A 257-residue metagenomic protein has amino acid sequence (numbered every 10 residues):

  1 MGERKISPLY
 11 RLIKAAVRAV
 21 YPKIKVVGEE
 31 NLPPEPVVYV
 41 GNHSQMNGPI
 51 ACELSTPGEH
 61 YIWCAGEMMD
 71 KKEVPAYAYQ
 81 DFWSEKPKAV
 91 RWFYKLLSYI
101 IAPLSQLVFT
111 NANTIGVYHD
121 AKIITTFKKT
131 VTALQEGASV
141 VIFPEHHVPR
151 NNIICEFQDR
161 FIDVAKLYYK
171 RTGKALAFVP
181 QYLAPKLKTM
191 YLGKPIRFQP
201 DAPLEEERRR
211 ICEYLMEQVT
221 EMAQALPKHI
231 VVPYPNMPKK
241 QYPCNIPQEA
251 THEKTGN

Functional and structural regions predicted by a protein language model:
M1-Y21, E249-G256: N-terminal membrane-anchoring alpha-helices
S7, I13-Q45, L54: Helix-to-loop junction immediately C-terminal to a conserved catalytic motif
P8-Y10, A15-V20, E29-N31, S105-E145 (+1 more regions): Extended amphipathic secondary-structure runs
P22, G58-H60, A138, L176: A structural micro-motif
I24-V26, T114, M190: Generic structural signal for residues in well-ordered beta-strands
P33-E35, T56-G58, E136, P185-K188: Short glycine/proline-enriched coil/turn segments at helix->beta-strand junctions
P34-H119: Catalytic core of membrane glycerolipid acyltransferases/transacylases, capturing the structured, soluble-facing
H119-N257: Non-catalytic C-terminal accessory region of glycerolipid acyltransferases and related lyso-lipid remodeling enzymes
